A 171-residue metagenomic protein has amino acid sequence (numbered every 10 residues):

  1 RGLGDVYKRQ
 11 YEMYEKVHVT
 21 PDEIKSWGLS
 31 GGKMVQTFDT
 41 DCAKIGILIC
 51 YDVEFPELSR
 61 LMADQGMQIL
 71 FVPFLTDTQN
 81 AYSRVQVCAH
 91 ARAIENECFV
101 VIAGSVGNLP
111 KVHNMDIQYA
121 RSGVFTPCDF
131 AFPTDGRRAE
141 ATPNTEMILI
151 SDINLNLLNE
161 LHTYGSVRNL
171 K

Functional and structural regions predicted by a protein language model:
R1, D5, R9-Q65, T78-A91 (+3 more regions): Active-site catalytic loop in hydrolytic enzyme cores
S26-G28, H113-N114, L170-K171: Short Gly/Pro-enriched turn/cap motifs at secondary-structure boundaries
E54-E146: CN hydrolase (nitrilase-like) catalytic-core segments centered on the catalytic cysteine and neighboring Lys/Glu
P133-D135, E160-Y164: Short, charged, solvent-exposed linker or helix-capping segments at domain edges/interfaces that act as flexible hinges
R138-E140, Y164-L170: Short intrinsically disordered coil segments
E140-L158: A hydrophobic, small-residue-rich beta->alpha segment in the mid-to-C-terminal subdomain of diverse proteins
